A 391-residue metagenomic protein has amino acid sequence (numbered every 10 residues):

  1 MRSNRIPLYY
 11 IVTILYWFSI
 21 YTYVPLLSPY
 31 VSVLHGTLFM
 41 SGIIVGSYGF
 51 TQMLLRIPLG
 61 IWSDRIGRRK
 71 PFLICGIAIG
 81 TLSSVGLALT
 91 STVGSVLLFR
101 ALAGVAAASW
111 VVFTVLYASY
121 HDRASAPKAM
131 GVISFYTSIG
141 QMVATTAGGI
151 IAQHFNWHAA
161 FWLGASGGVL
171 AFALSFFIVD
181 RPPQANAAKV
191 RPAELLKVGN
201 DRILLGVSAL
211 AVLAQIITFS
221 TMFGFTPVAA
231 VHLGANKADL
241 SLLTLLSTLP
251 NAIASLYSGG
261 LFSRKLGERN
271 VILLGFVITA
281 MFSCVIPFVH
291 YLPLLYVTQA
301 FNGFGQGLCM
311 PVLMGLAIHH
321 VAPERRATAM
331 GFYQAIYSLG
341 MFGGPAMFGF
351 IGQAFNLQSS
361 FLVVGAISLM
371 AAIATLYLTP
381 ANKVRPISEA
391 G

Functional and structural regions predicted by a protein language model:
M1-S3, D180-S208: Juxtamembrane intracellular "pre-TM" segments in multi-pass secondary transporters
R2-G49, L205-G206, I216-A229: Helix-loop boundary and gating motifs at the non-cytosolic
V31-S32, W62-S63, I150-F155, A230 (+2 more regions): Interfacial helix-cap and linker-helix signal at transmembrane-aqueous boundaries of multi-pass secondary transporters
H35, G67, L89-S91, F288-H290: Helix-breaking motifs and short loop linkers at transmembrane-helix boundaries and internal kinks in secondary membrane
L55-G67, A254-G267: Helix-to-loop junctions at the C-terminal end of transmembrane segments in multipass secondary transporters
P71-V85, N270-C284: Structural signature of the two symmetry-related core transmembrane helices
F99-T137, L316: Cytoplasmic helix-loop-helix junction between adjacent transmembrane helices in 12-TM secondary transporters
A165-Q184, A371-T379: C-terminal membrane-cytosol helix-exit motif in multi-pass small-molecule transporters
